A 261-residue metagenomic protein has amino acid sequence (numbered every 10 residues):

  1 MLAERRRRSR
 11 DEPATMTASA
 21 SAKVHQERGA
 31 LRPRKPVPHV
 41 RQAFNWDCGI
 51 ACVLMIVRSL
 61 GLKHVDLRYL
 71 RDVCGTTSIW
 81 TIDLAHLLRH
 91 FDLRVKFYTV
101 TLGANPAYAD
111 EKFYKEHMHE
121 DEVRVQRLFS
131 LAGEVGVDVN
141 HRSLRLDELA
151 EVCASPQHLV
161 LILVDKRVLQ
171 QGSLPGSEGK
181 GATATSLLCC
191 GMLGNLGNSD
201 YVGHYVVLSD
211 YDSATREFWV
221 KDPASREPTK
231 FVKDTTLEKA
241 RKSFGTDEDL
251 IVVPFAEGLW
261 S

Functional and structural regions predicted by a protein language model:
M1-E134, L144, K166, L174 (+1 more regions): Active-site-adjacent structural segments surrounding the nucleophilic cysteine of cysteine proteases and isopeptidases
M1-S21, H25, A154-L161, D165-S261: Noncatalytic regulatory segments and standalone regulatory/sensor domains
R89, C153-A154: Anion (oxyanion) recognition and catalysis
V137-V152: A Trp-anchored, charged/polar loop motif used as the substrate-binding/catalytic surface of acyl/ester-handling
